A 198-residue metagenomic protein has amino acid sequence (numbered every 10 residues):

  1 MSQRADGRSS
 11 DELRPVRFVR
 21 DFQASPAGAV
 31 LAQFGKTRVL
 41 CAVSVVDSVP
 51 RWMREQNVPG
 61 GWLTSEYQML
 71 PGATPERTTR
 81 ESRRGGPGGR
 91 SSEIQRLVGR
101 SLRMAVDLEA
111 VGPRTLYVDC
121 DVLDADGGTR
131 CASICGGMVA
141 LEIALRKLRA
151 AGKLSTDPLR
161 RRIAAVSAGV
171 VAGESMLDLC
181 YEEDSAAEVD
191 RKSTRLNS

Functional and structural regions predicted by a protein language model:
M1-P26, Q33: Short, Gly/Pro- and small/polar-rich lid/capping loops
S2-R8, P15, L108-T115, A150-P158: Flexible, glycine/charged-enriched surface loops at secondary-structure junctions
V16-V19, S25-V30, S48-R51, M104 (+3 more regions): Glycine-rich, charged/polar anion/phosphate-binding loops that engage phosphate groups from diverse ligands
R17-V19, L31-Q33, L40-A42, T64-E66 (+4 more regions): Structured core elements
A29-V111: Glycine-rich, flexible beta-strand/loop modules in the N-terminal catalytic cores of phosphate-handling
S82-P87, C120-T129: A short glycine/serine-rich beta->alpha loop
G128-T156, R160-A187: Glycine- and Gly-Pro-enriched alpha-helical subdomains that act as flexible, kink-prone "lid/hinge" or packing modules
T194-S198: Conserved small/polar residues in nucleotide/adenosyl-binding loops
